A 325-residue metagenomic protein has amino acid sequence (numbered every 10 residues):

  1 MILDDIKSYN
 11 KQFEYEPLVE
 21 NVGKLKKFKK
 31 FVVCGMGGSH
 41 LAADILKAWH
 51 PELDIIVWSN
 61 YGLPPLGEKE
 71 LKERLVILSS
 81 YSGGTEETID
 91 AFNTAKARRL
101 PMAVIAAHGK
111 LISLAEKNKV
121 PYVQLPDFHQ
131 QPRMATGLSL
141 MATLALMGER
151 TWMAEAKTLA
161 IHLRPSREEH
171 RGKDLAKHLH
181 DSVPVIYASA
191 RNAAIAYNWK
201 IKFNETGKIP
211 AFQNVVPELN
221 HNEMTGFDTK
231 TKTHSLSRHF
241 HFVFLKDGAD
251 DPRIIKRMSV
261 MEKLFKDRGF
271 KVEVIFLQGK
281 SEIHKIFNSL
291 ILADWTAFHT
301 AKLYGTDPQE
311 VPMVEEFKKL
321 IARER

Functional and structural regions predicted by a protein language model:
I2-D5, K11, V22-G23, K29-K30 (+3 more regions): Active-site phosphate/pyrophosphate-binding segments
L18, L146-E155, G207-K208, A297-E310: Short helix-capping/linker segments at secondary-structure and domain boundaries
V22-S166, K177-H178, D247-P252, S259-D267: Glycine-rich phosphate-binding loops that contact phosphosugars or nucleotide phosphates
E52-D54, E205-F212, K263-V272: Structural alpha-beta junctions
I55-V57, Y122-Q124, A211-Q213, F242-F244 (+1 more regions): Conserved beta-strand scaffold positions in the cores of enzyme catalytic domains, especially in NTP/NDP-utilizing
S59-L66, E218-H221, G279-E282: Short acidic loop-to-helix transition motifs that present clustered carboxylates
D228-V314: C-terminal active-site/capping subdomain that shapes the small-molecule cofactor and substrate pocket of enzyme
Q309-R325: Short, small/acidic-rich helices and loops at N termini and domain boundaries of DNA replication/processing enzymes
